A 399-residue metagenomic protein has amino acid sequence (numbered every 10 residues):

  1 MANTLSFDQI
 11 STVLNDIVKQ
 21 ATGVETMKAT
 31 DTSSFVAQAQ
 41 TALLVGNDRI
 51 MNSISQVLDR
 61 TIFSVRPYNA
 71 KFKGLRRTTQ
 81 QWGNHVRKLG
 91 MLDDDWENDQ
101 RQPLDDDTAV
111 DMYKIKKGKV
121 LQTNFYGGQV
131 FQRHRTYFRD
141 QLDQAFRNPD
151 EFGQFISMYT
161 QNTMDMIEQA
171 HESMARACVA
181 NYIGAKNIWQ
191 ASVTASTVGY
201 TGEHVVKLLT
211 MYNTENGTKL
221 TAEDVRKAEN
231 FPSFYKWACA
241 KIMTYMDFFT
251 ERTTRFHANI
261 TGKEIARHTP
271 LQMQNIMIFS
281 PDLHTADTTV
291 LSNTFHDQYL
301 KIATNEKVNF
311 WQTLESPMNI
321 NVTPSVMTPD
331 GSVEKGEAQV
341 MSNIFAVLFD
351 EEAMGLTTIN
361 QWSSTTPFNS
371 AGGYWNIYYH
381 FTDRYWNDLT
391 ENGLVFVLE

Functional and structural regions predicted by a protein language model:
M1-Y68, H284-E399: Extended, compositionally biased alpha-helical segments that mediate assembly or anchoring
L5-T12, T41-V45, R49, S53 (+5 more regions): Alpha-helix boundary/N-cap detector
A29-D31, Y68-L75, E172, K186 (+1 more regions): Short glycine-rich, low-complexity/disordered patches
M51-R135: Assembly/oligomerization interface modules of large self-assembling protein complexes
S53, V57, M158, L208-M211: Charge-rich, solvent-exposed alpha-helical interaction surfaces
L121-S192, N376-H380: Long, contiguous amphipathic alpha-helices that act as assembly "spine/axial" helices in icosahedral shell and virion
Y137, V206-L208, F396: Generic detection of short hydrophobic beta-strand segments and adjacent strand-loop junctions
I188-V322: Extended, solvent-exposed, turn-rich assembly/linker loops in the middle of proteins
